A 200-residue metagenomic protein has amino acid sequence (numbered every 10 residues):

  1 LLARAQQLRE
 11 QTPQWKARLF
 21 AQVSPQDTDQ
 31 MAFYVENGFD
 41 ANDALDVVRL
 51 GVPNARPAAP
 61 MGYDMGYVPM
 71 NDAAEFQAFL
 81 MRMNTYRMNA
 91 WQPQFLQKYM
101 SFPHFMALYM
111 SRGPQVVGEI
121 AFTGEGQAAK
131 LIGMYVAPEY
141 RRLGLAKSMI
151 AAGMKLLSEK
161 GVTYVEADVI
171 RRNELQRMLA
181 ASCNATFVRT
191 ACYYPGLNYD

Functional and structural regions predicted by a protein language model:
L1-M61, A191-L197: Acyl-donor-binding surface of acyltransferase catalytic domains
L1-Q7, V136, R142-E159, M178-S182: Conserved acetyl-CoA-binding loop-helix of GNAT-fold acetyltransferases
L19-Q22, L131, V165-V169: Conserved hydrophobic beta-strand within the GNAT/NAT acetyltransferase core sheet that lines the active-site cleft
S24, A137, R141, I170: Residue-level recognition of the GNAT/N-acetyltransferase active site
Q30, Y34, Q176-S182: Conserved active-site tyrosine of GNAT-family acetyltransferases
A58-A90: Short amphipathic alpha-helix that is part of the acyltransferase structural core
M88-P138: A conserved beta-strand-loop-helix scaffold within acyl/acetyltransferase catalytic domains
